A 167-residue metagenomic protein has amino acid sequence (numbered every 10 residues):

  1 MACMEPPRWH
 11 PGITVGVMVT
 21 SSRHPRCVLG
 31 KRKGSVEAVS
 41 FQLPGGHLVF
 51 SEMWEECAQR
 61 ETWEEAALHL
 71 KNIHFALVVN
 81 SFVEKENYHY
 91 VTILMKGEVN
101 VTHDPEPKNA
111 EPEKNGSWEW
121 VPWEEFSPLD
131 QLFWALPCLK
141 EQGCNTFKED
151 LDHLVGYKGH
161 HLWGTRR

Functional and structural regions predicted by a protein language model:
M1-G16: Acidic, metal-coordinating catalytic segment for phosphate/diphosphate chemistry, firing primarily on the Nudix
G12-G16, Y90-L94, N115: Short hydrophobic/aromatic beta-strand or adjacent loop that forms the aromatic wall/cage of a ligand/substrate-binding
V19, L94-E98, E119-P122: Short, well-ordered beta-strand micro-motif
R23-E65: Conserved Nudix-box catalytic region and its N-terminal flanking loop in Nudix hydrolases and closely related
V36-A38, D104-R167: Nudix hydrolase/Nudix homology domain
G46, R60, I73, V121-E124: Structural detector for helix-capping/boundary residues
L48, L70, V79, V99 (+2 more regions): Hydrophobic pocket-lining residues within nucleotide cofactor-binding pockets
A67-D104: Active-site segment of metal-dependent pyrophosphate-handling enzymes, primarily the Nudix hydrolase catalytic core
